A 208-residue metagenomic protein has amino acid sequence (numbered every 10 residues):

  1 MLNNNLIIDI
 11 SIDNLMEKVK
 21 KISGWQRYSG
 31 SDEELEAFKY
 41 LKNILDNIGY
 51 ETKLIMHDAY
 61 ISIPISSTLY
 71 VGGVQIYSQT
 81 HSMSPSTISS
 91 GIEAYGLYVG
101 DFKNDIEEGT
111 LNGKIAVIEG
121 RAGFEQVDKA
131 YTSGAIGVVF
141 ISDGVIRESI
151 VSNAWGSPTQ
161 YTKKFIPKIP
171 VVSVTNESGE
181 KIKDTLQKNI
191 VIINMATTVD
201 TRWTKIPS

Functional and structural regions predicted by a protein language model:
L2-D13, E17-I115: Noncatalytic luminal/extracellular "stalk/propeptide" segments of secretory-pathway proteins
K21, N43-I44, K129-T132, T185: Alpha-helical scaffold elements within enzyme catalytic domains, especially in hydrolases
S29-G30, D58-Y60, K103, R121-F124 (+3 more regions): Solvent-exposed loop/turn segments at secondary-structure junctions within structured extracellular/periplasmic domains
L45-D46, G120-R121, S208: Alpha-helical metal-binding/catalytic segments enriched in His/Glu/Asp
K53, G137-V139, V172: Hydrophobic/aromatic beta-strand patches that form the interior of the parallel beta-sheet core in alpha/beta enzyme
S62-P64, L69, V139, V145-A154 (+1 more regions): BRCT (BRCA1 C-terminal) domain core and associated BRCT-interaction motifs
I76-E108, P158-S208: Soluble metallo-hydrolase cores and metallopeptidase-like ectodomains found primarily in the secretory/periplasmic
F102-V145, S149: A conserved hydrophobic secondary-structure block that centers on an alpha-helix together with its immediately flanking
